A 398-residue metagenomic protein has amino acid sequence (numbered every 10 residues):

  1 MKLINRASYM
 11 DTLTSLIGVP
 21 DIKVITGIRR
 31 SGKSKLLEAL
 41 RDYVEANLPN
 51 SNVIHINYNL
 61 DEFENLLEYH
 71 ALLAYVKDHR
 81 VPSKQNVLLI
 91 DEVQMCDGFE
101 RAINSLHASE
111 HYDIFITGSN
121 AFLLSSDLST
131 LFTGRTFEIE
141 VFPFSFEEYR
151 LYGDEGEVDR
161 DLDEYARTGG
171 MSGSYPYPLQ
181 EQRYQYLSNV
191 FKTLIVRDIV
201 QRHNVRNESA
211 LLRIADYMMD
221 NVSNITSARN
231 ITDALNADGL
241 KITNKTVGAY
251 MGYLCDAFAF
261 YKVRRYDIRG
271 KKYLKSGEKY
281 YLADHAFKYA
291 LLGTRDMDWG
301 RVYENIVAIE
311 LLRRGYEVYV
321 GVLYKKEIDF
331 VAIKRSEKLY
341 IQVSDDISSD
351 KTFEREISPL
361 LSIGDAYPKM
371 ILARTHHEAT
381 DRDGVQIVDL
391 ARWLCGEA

Functional and structural regions predicted by a protein language model:
I4-G18: Pre-Walker A adenine-sensing motif
I25: Hydrophobic anchor at the beta1->P-loop junction of P-loop NTPases
K33: Conserved lysine of the Walker
L36, L40: Hydrophobic positions on the alpha1 helix immediately C-terminal to the Walker A/P-loop
I54-K84: Short glycine-rich substrate-engagement loop in P-loop NTPases that contacts/grips substrate
S119-A121, S126-I225: Interdomain motor-coupling "hinge/lid" segment immediately C-terminal to the ATP-binding subdomain of NTP-driven enzymes
Q180-K338: Accessory nucleic acid-recognition modules appended to NTPase machines
H376-A398: Domain-level recognition of nuclease-like catalytic cores that cleave nucleotide substrates
